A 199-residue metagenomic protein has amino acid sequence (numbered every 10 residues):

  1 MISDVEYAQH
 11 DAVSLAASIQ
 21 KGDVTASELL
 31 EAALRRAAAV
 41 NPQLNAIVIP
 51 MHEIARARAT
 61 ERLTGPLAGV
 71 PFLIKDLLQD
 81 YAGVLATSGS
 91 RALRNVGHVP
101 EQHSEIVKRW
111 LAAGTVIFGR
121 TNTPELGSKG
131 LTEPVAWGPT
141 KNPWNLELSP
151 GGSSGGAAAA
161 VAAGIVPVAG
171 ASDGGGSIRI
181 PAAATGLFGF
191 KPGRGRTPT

Functional and structural regions predicted by a protein language model:
M1-I49: An N-terminal boundary/leader segment
E6-A8, T64-V70: Flexible N-terminal pre-Rossmann segment of NAD(P)-dependent oxidoreductases
L15-I19, A59-R62, A157: Generic hydrophobic alpha-helical segments
S27-E31, P71, V107, L111: Hydrophobic face of alpha-helices
A33, A55, K75, W110 (+1 more regions): Conserved hydrophobic/aromatic pocket- or pore-lining residues that grip, position, or stack substrates in active sites
A55-T60, G114-T115: Long amphipathic alpha-helix in the N-terminal Rossmann-like dinucleotide-binding domain of NAD(P)-dependent
A68-I106: Enzymes and membrane/adaptor proteins characterized by extended Gly/Ser/Thr/Asp/Glu-rich, aromatic-dotted
P100-T199: Short glycine/serine-rich loop segments
